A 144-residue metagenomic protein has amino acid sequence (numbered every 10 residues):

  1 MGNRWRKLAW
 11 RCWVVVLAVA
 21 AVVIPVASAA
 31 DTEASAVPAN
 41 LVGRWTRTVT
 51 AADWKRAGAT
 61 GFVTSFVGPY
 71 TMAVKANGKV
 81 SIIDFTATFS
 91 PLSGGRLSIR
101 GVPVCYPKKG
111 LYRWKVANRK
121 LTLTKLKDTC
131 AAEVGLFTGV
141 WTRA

Functional and structural regions predicted by a protein language model:
M1-R6, A18, V37-A39, R47 (+3 more regions): Intrinsically disordered, low-complexity regions enriched in Ser/Pro/Gly/Gln/His and often acidic
G2-A30: Secretory targeting and sorting signals
A30-T46, D53, A73: N-terminal helix-cap/turn-to-beta initiation motif at the start of protein domains
A51-L136: Contiguous, well-ordered beta-strand patches that form the walls/edges of small beta-barrel/beta-sandwich domains
T142-A144: Short, solvent-exposed mixed-charge patches
